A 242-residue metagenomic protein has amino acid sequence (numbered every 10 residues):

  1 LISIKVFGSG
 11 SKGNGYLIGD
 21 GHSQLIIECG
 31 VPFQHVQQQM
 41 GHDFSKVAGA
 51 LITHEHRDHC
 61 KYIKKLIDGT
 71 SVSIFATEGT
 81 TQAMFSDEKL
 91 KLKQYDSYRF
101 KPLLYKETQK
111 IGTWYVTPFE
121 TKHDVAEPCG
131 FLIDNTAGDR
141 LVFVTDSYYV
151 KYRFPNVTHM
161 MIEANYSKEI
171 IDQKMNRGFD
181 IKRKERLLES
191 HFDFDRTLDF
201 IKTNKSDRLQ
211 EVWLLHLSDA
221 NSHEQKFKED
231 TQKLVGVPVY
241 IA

Functional and structural regions predicted by a protein language model:
L1-H42, C129-D146, H159: Conserved beta-strand hairpin/beta-sheet module of binuclear metal-dependent hydrolase folds, prominently
G8-S9, C29-V31, E55, G79 (+4 more regions): Active-site metal-binding loops of divalent metal-dependent hydrolases
P32-T80: Active-site metal-binding motif and surrounding structural segment of the metallo-beta-lactamase
H56-C60, Q82-M84, V125-A126, V150-Y152 (+2 more regions): Active-site environment of divalent metal-dependent phosphoester hydrolases
K61-T70, F85-K91, S222-D230: Metal-dependent catalytic neighborhoods of phosphoester/phosphodiester hydrolases
E78-G138: Metallo-beta-lactamase
T113-H123, N135-D139, S147-Y149, N156-D180: Conserved catalytic scaffold of divalent metal-dependent phosphoesterases
P155-A242: Cap/insert and terminal regions of metallo-dependent hydrolase folds
